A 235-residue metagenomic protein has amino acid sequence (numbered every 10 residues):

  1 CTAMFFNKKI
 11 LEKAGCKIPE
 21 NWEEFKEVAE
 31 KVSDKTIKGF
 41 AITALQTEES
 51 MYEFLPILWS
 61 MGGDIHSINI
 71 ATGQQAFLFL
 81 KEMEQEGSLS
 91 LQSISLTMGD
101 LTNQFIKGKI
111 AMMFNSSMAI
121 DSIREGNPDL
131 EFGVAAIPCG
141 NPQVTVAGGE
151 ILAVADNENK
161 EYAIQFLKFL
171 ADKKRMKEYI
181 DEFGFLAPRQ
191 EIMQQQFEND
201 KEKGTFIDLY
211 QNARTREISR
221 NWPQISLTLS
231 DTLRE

Functional and structural regions predicted by a protein language model:
C1-I10, V28, K38-G39, E49 (+3 more regions): A structural signal for short loop-to-beta-strand junctions that line the ligand-binding cleft of periplasmic/secreted
C1-I18, T43-I65, V146-A153, I225-R234: Periplasmic solute-binding protein
T2, E23-I68, K81, I110: Extracytoplasmic/periplasmic solute-binding protein
K13-A14, Q85-S88, A119, R124-L186 (+3 more regions): Extracytoplasmic/periplasmic substrate-recognition and gating elements
W22-E27, Q92-I106: Short helix-initiation/N-cap motifs at beta->coil->alpha
V28-D34, H66-I94, I137: Glycine-centered hinge/linker elements that transmit conformational signals in sensory and ligand-binding systems
A111-S116, G133: Paired acidic/hydrophobic, glycine-rich loop segments that form the ligand-binding mouth/hinge of periplasmic-binding
F185-A187, E202-E235: C-terminal capping/gating helix-and-loop segments adjacent to ligand/active sites or protein-protein/ligand interfaces
